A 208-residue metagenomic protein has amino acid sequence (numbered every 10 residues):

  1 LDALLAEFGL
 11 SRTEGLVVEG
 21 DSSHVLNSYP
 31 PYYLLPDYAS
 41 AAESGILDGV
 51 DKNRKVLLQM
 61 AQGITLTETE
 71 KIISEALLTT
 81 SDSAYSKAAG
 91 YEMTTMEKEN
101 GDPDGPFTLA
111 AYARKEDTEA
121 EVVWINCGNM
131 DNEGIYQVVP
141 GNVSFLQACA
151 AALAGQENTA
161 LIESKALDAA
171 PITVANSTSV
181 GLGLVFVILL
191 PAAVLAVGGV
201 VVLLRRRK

Functional and structural regions predicted by a protein language model:
L1-N158: Acidic, S/T/G-rich, low-cysteine, solvent-exposed domains in lumenal/extracellular/periplasmic regions of secretory
G20-H24, M96, K165-I172, V201: A sequence-level detector of short, solvent-exposed, charge-rich linear segments
S23-S28, N158-K165, F186, G199-V200: Low-complexity, flexible helical/coil segments
M130, I135, L161-F186: Short, aromatic-rich amphipathic segments at membrane interfaces that lie adjacent to a transmembrane helix or signal
L190-L204: Alpha-helical transmembrane segments
R206-K208: Short, charged juxtamembrane terminal tails flanking transmembrane helices
